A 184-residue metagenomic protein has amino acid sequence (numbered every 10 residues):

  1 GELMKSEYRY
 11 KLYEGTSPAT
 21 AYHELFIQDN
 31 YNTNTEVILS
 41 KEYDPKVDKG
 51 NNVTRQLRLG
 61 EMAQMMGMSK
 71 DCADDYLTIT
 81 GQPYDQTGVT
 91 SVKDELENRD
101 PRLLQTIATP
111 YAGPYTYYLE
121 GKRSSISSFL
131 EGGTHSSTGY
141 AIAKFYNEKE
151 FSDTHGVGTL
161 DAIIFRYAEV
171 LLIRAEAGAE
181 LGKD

Functional and structural regions predicted by a protein language model:
G1-S127: An aromatic- and glycine-enriched ligand-binding surface/loop that stacks and positions planar moieties
L96-D184: C-terminal substrate/ligand-recognition segments
